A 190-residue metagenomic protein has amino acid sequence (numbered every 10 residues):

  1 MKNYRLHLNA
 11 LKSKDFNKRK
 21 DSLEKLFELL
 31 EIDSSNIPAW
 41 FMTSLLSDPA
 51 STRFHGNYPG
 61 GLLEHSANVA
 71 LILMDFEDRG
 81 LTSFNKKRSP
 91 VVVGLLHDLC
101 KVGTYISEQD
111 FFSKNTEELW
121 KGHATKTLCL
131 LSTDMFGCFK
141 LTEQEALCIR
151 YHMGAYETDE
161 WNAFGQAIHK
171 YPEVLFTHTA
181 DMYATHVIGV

Functional and structural regions predicted by a protein language model:
M1-F112: Acidic/His-rich, divalent-metal-binding segments that scaffold phosphate/diphosphate chemistry
G56-L63, E118, A167-K170: Short, solvent-exposed segments of well-ordered alpha helices
V69-I72, W120-M135, I149: An active-site-proximal "capping" alpha-helix that borders the catalytic cofactor pocket
D78, C100, T104, S132-F136 (+2 more regions): Hydrophobic/aromatic-lined pockets within catalytic cores
P90-V91, T125, F136-V190: Histidine/acidic-rich helix-loop-helix segments that form or flank divalent-metal centers in metalloenzyme catalytic
L96, C100-K101, S132, R150 (+1 more regions): Amphipathic alpha-helical core segments of compact helical bundles
D110-E117, G165: Short glycine-enriched, charge-decorated loop/helix-capping segments at active-site entrances that position
T116-H123, P172: Residue-level preference for long, well-ordered alpha-helices that form the structural scaffold of enzyme catalytic
